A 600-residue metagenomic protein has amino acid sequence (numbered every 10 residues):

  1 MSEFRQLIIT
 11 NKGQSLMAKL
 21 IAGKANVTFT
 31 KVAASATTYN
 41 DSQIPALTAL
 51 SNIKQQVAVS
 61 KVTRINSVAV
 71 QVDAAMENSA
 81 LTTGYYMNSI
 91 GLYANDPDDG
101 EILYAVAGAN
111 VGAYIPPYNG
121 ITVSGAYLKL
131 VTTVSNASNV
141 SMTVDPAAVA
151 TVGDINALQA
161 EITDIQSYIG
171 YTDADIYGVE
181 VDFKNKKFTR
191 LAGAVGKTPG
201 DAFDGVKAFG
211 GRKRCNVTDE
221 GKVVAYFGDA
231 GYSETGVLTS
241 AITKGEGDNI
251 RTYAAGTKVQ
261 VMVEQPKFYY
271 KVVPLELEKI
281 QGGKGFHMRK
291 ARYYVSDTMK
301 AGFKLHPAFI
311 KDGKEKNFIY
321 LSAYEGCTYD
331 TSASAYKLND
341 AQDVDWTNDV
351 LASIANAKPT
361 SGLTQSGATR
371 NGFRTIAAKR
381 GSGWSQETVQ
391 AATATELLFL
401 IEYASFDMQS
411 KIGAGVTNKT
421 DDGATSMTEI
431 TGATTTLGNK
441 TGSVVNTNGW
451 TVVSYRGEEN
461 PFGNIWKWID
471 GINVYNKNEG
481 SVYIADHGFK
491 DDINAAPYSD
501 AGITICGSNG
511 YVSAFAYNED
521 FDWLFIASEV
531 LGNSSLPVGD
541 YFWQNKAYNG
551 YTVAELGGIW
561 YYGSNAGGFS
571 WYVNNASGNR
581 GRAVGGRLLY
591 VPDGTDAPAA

Functional and structural regions predicted by a protein language model:
M1-P146: N-terminal assembly/attachment segments of tailed bacteriophage virion structural proteins
M76-N78, G91, D96, Q265-Y269 (+9 more regions): Short, flexible loop/turn elements at secondary-structure junctions
L81, Y86-D154, F268, V272-L277 (+5 more regions): Beta-strand-rich solenoidal segments
G153-S167: Extended alpha-helical stalk/coiled-coil segments
I165-E264, Y270-V272, W384: GGW-centered surface loops in extracellular recognition modules
T252-V259, Y293-P461: Short aromatic-cysteine micro-motif
Q390-T393, T420-T428, T436-L437, V445 (+4 more regions): C-terminal, surface-exposed recognition/capping segments
Y475-G488: A short, polar/charged loop-to-alpha-helix boundary motif
